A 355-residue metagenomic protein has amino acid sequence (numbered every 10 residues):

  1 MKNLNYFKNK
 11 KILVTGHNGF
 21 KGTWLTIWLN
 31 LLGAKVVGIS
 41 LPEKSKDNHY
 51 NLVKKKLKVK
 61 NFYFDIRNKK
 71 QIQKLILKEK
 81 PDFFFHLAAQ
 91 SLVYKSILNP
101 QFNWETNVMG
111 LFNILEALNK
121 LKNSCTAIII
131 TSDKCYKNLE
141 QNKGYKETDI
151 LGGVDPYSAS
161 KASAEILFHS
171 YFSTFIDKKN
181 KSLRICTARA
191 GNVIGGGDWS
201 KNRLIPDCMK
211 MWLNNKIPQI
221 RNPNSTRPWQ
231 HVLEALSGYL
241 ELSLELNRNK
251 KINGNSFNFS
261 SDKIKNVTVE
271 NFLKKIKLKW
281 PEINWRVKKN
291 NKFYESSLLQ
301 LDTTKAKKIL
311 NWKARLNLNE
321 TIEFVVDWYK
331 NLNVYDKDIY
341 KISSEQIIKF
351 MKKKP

Functional and structural regions predicted by a protein language model:
M1-A190, I194, Q346-F350: N-terminal Rossmann-like NAD(P)+-binding domain of SDR-like oxidoreductases, especially those catalyzing
F7, H17-G19, F84, Y171 (+5 more regions): Generic structural signal for small/hydrophobic residues in well-ordered secondary structure, especially within
T15, I66, E105-V108, Y157 (+7 more regions): Short, solvent-exposed loop/helix junctions and linker helices that flank or host conserved functional motifs
L31-A34, N192, W212-P355: C-terminal substrate-binding subdomain of Rossmann-fold SDR/epimerase-dehydratase oxidoreductases
K69-K70, D82, Y94, Q101 (+7 more regions): Residues in well-ordered alpha-helical elements
L111, K201-I205, Y239: Amphipathic alpha-helical segments in well-structured domains
S163, L167-Y171, C208, F272 (+1 more regions): Hydrophobic alpha-helix immediately C-terminal to the catalytic Tyr-X-X-X-Lys motif of short-chain
